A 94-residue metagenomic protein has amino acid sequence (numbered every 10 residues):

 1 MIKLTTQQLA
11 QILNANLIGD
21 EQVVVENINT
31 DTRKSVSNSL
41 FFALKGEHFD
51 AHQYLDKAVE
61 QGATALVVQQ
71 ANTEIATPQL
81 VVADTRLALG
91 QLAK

Functional and structural regions predicted by a protein language model:
M1-Q91: N-terminal leader/targeting and accessory segments in enzymes
K94: Short, well-ordered alpha-helices that flank and scaffold nucleotide-derived cofactor binding pockets
